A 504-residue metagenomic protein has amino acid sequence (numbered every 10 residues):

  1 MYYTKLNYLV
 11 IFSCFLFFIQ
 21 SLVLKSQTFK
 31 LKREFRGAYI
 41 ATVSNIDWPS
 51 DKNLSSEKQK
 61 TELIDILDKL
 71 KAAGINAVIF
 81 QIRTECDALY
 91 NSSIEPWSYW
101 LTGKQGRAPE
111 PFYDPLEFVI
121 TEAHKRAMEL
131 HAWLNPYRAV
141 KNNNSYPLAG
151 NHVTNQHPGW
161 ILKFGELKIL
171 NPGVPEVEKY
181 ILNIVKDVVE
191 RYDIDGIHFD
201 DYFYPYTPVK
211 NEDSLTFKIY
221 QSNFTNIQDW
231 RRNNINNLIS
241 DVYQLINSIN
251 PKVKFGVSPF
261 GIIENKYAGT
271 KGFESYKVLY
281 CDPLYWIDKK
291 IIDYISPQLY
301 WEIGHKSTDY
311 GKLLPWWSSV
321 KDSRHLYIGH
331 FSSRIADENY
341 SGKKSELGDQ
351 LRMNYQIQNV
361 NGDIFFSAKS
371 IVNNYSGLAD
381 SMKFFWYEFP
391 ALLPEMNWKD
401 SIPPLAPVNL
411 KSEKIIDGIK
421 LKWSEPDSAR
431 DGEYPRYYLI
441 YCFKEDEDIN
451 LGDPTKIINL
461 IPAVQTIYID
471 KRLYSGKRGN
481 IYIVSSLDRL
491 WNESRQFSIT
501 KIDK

Functional and structural regions predicted by a protein language model:
A41-T61, A132, Y137-R191: Active-site-adjacent "subsite" loops/lids of carbohydrate-active enzymes
T61-D87, R191-D195: Catalytic domains of carbohydrate-active enzymes, especially glycoside hydrolases
A88-G103, R138-G165, D201-S222, A268-E274: Aromatic- and acidic-residue-enriched segments that line the glycan-binding/catalytic groove of carbohydrate-active
E176-S323: Active-site neighborhood of glycoside hydrolase catalytic domains
P283-L284, D288-K306, D322-K399: Substrate-binding cleft of secreted/luminal carbohydrate-active enzymes
G377-G432, W491-K504: Pro/Thr/Ser/Gly-rich low-complexity, intrinsically disordered linker/stalk tracts
P426-P454, G479: Solvent-exposed loop/turn segments flanking beta-strands in beta-repeat/beta-sandwich domains
D470-S494: Beta-strand-rich modules
